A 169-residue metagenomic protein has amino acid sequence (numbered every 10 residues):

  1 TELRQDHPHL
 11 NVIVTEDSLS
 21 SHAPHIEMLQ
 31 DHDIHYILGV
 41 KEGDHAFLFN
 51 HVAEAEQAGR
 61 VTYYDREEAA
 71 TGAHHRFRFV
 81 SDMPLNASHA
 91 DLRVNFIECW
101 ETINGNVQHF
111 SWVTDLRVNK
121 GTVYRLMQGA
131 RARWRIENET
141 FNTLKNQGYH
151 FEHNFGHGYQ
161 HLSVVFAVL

Functional and structural regions predicted by a protein language model:
T1-P24, H32: Conserved, well-structured functional cores that handle cations and Mg-NTP chemistry
I13-L19, Y36, W112, I136-F141: Short, conserved catalytic/metal-binding motifs centered on acidic residues
S18-S21, H35, E42-H45: Short acidic/polar capping segments at secondary-structure boundaries
A23-E27, F47-N50: A short acidic (Asp/Glu
I26-H35, A53-Q57: Short, surface-exposed basic-aromatic patches at helix termini and helix-loop junctions that form
K41-R133: An anionic, glycine-rich sequence signature occurring as long contiguous blocks
K120-F155: Short amphipathic alpha-helical "interface-anchor" segments enriched in bulky aromatics
G156-V168: Membrane-interface transmembrane-helix boundary segments in multi-pass integral membrane proteins
